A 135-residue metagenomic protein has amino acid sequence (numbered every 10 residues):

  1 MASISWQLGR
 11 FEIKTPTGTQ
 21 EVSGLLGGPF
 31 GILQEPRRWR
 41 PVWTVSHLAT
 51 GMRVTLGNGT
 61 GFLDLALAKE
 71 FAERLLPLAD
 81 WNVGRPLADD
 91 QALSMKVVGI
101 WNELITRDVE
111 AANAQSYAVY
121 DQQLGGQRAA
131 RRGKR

Functional and structural regions predicted by a protein language model:
M1-L26: Negatively charged, low-complexity tracts enriched in Asp/Glu with abundant Ser/Thr
E21, V45-H47: Short linear proline/tyrosine/threonine-rich motifs used for host-factor recruitment and membrane trafficking/assembly
F30, A72, A79-V97: Anionic, Ser/Thr-rich low-complexity intrinsically disordered regions
G31-P36: Short amphipathic beta-strand and strand-loop transition segments with alternating hydrophobic
R37-V42: Short, flexible loop/turn motifs enriched in small residues
L48-L65: A short, exposed loop/beta-hairpin motif centered on an aromatic-Gly-Thr core
T60-D80: A short, charged, amphipathic alpha-helix used as a generic interaction element across diverse proteins
Q91, M95-R131: Low-complexity intrinsically disordered segments
